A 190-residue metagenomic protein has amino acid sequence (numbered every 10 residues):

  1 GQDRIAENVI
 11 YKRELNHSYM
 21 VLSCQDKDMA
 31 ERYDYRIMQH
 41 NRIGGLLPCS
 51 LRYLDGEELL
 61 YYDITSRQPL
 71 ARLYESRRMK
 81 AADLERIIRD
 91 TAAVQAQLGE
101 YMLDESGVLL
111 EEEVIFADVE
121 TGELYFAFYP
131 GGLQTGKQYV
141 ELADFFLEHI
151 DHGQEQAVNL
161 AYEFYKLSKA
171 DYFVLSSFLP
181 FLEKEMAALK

Functional and structural regions predicted by a protein language model:
Q2, N16-V21, D26-D28, L60 (+5 more regions): Generic hydrophobic secondary-structure signal
Q2, Q25, Q39, Q68 (+4 more regions): Residue-identity detector for glutamine
A6-I88: Conserved structural core of kinase catalytic domains
E7, E14, E31, E57-E58 (+11 more regions): Glutamate identity and glutamate-enriched acidic tracts
D34-R42, S76-G107, V140-H149: Conserved kinase catalytic-core helix
S50, D83-G132: Catalytic-loop of the protein kinase fold
D118-L189: C-lobe/activation-segment region of protein kinase-like
